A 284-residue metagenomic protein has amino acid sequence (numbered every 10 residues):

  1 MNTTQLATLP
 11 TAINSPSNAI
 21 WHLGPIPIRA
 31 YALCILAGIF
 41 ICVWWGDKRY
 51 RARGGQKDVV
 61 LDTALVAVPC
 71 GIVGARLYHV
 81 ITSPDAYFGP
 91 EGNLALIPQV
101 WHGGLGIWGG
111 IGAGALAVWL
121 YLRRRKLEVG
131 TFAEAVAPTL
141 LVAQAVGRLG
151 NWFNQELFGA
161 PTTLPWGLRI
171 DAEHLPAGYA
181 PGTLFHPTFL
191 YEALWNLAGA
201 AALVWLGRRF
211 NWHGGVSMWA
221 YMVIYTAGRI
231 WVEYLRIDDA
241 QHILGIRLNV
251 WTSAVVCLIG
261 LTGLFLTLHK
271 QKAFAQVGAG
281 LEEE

Functional and structural regions predicted by a protein language model:
M1-E284: A feature for loop-to-transmembrane-helix boundaries and adjacent hydrophobic helices in multi-pass integral membrane
